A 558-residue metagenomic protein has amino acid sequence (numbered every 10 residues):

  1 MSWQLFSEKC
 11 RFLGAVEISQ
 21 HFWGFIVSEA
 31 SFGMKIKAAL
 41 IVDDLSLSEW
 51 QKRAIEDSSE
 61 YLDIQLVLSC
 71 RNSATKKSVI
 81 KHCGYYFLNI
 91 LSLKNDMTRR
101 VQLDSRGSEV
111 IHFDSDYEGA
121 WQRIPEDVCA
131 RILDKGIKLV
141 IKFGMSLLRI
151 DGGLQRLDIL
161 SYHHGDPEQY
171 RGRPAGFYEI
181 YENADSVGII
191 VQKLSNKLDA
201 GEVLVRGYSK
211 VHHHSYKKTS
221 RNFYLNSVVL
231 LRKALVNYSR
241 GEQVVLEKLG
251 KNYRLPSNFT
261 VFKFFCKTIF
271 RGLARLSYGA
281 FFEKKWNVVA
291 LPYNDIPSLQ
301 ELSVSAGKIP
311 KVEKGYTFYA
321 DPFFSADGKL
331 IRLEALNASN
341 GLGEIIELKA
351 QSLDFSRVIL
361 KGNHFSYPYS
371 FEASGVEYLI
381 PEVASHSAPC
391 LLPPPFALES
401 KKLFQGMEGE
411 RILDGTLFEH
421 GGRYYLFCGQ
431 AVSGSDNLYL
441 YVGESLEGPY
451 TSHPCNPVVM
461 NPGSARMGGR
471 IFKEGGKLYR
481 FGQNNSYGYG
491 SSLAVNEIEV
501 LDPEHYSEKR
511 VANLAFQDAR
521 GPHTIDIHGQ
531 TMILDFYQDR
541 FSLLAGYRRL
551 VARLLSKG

Functional and structural regions predicted by a protein language model:
W3, R11-A326, L330, A335-F365 (+7 more regions): One-carbon transfer enzymes
I190, S195-D199, R206-G207, Y216-E242 (+1 more regions): Active-site/pore-lining binding-face segments in mid-to-C-terminal subdomains
N258-S298, A515-G558: Sequence/structural signature of beta-propeller modules and their immediately flanking N-terminal secretory/stalk
E301-P310, S352-V358, A397-E408, Y441-G463 (+1 more regions): Blade-edge beta-strand/turn elements of extracellular beta-propeller and related beta-sheet repeat scaffolds
A320-F323, S366-E372, L413-H420, M467-F472 (+1 more regions): Beta-rich, blade/repeat-based domains predominating in secreted/periplasmic proteins but also intracellular
L333-A335, P381-E382, C428-Q430, G482-N484 (+1 more regions): Recurrent small/Gly-Pro-centered beta-turn motifs in extracellular repeat architectures
L336-S339, A384-S387, A431-S435, N485-G488: Short glycine/acidic-enriched loop and turn motifs that connect beta-strands
I471, F481-G546: Long, ordered, amphipathic alpha-helical scaffolds
